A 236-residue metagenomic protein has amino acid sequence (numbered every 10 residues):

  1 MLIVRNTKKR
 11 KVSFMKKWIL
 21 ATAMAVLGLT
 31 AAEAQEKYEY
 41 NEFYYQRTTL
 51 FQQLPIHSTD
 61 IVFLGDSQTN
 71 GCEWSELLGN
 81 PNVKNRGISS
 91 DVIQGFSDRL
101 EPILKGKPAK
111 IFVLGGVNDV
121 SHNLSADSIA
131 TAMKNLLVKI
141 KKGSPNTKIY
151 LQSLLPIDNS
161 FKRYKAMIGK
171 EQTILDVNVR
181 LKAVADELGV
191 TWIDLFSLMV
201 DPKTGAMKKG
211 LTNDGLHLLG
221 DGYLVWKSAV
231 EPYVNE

Functional and structural regions predicted by a protein language model:
M1-F14: Short, Lys/Arg-enriched N-terminal segments with co-localized hydrophobic residues within the first ~10-30 amino acids
K16-A21: Sec-dependent signal peptide recognition, specifically the positively charged N-region followed immediately by
M24, P156-E236: Catalytic His-Asp segment of secreted/periplasmic serine-dependent ester chemistry enzymes
M24-A32: Hydrophobic h-region of N-terminal signal peptides that target proteins for export in Gram-negative bacteria
A34-K110, A206: Serine-esterase "nucleophile elbow" of acetyl-processing enzymes
N85-I88, V117-I129, Y164-K170: Surface-exposed cleft-lining segments at the edges of enzyme active sites
G87-D91, F112-S121, L154, D186 (+1 more regions): Cell-envelope and extracellular/periplasmic
A126-L136, E171-V177: Charged helix-capping and loop-helix junction motifs
